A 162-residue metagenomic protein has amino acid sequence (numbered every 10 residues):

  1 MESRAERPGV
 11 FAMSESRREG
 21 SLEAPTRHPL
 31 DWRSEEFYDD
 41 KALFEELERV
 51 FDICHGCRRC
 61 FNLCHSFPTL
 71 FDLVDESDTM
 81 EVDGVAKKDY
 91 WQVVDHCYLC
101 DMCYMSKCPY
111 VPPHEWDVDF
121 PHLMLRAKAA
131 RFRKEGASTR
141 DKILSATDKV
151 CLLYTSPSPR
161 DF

Functional and structural regions predicted by a protein language model:
M1-V50, G56, A129-A137: Iron-sulfur (Fe-S) cluster-binding modules
G20-F37, N62-Y98, Y110-R140: Non-heme iron-sulfur electron-transfer modules
K41-H55, A86-C103: Immediate flanking context of iron-sulfur cluster ligation sites
R59: A short, cysteine/histidine-rich metal-binding "knuckle" motif
D148-L153: Amphipathic interfacial helices
Y154-F162: Single conserved hydrophobic/aromatic residue that forms the stacking wall/gate of nucleotide- or nucleobase-binding
